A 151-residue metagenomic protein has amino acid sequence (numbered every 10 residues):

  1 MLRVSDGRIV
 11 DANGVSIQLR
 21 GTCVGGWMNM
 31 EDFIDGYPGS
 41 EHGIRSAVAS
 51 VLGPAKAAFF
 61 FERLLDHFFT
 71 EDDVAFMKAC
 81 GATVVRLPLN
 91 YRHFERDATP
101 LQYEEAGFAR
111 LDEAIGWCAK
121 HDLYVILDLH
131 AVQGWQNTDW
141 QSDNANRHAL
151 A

Functional and structural regions predicted by a protein language model:
M1-R8: Short acidic, Pro/Gly- and aromatic-enriched capping/linker segments at domain boundaries
R8, S16-L19, V24-A151: Active-site mouth of glycoside hydrolases
D11: Short, acidic, Ser/Thr-enriched surface-loop or helix-capping motifs
